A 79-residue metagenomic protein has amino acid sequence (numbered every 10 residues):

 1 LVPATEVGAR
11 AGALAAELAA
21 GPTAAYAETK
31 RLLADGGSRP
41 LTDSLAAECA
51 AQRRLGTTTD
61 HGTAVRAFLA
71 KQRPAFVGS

Functional and structural regions predicted by a protein language model:
L1-A46, R53, F76-S79: C-terminal long alpha-helix characteristic of the crotonase
A51-Q52, T63-R66: Low-complexity, intrinsically disordered Gly/Pro/Thr-rich segments
T57-H61: Interdomain hinge/lid region at the active-site interface of Rossmann-like NAD(P)-dependent oxidoreductases
R66-S79: Terminal low-complexity tails and localization/encapsulation signals of metabolic enzymes
